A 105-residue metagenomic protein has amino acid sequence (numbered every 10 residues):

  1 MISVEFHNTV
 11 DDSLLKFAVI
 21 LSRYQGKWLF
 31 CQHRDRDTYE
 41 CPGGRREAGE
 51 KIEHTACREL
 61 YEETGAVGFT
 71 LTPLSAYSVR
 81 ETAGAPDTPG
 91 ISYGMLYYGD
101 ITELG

Functional and structural regions predicted by a protein language model:
M1-V19: Acidic, metal-coordinating catalytic segment for phosphate/diphosphate chemistry, firing primarily on the Nudix
K16-A18, G26, Y93-M95: Change "...and in nucleic-acid phosphodiester-cleaving endonucleases..." to "...and in nucleic-acid processing enzymes
S22-Q25, G99-I101: Active-site beta-strand termini and strand-to-loop segments that position acidic
R23-E62: Conserved Nudix-box catalytic region and its N-terminal flanking loop in Nudix hydrolases and closely related
D35-D37, F69, Y93-M95: A generic structural signal for short beta-strands and their flanking turns/coil linkers
V67-A76: A short coil-to-beta-strand element that immediately follows conserved catalytic motifs
Y77-G105: Active-site-adjacent beta-strand/loop module that shapes the phosphate/pyrophosphate-binding cleft
